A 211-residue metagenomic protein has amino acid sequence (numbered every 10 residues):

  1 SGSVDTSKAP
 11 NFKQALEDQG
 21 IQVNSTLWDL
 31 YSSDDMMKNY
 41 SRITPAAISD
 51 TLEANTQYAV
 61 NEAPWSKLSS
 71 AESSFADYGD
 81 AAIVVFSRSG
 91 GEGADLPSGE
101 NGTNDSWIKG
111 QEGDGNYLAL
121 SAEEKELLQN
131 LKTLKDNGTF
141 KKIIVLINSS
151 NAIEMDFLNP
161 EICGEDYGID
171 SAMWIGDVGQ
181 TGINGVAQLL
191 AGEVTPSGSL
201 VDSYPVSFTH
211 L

Functional and structural regions predicted by a protein language model:
S1-L211: C-terminal non-catalytic regions of proteins with extracellular/luminal or membrane-system context
